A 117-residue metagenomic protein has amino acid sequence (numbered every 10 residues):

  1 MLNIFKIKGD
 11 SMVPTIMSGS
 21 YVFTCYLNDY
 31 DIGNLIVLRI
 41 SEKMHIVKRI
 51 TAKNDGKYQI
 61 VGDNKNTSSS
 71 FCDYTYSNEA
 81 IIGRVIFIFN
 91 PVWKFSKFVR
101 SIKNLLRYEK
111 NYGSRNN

Functional and structural regions predicted by a protein language model:
M1-N117: Extended hydrophobic leader/signal-anchor segments used for secretion and membrane insertion
